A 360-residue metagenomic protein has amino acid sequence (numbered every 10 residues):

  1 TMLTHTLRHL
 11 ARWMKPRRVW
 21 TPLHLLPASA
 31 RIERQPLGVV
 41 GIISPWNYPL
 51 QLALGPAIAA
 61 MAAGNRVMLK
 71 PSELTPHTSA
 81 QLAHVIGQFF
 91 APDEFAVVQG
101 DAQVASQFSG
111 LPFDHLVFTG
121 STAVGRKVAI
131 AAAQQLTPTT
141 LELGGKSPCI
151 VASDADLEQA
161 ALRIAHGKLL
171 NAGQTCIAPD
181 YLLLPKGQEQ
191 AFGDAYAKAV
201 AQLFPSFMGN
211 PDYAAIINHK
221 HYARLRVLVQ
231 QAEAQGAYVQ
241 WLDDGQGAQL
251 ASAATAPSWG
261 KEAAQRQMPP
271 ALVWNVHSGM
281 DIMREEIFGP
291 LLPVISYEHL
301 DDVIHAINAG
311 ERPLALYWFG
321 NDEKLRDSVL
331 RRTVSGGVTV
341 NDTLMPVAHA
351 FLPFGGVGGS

Functional and structural regions predicted by a protein language model:
T1-R31: N-terminal Rossmann-like NAD(P)+-binding subdomain of aldehyde/semialdehyde dehydrogenases
L3, G64, F95, L116 (+6 more regions): Residue-level signal for inorganic ion chemistry
V19-Q159, Y297: Rossmann-like NAD(P) dinucleotide-binding subdomain of oxidoreductase/dehydrogenase enzymes
A60, A132, Y196, A232 (+2 more regions): A generic structural signal for well-ordered alpha-helical segments
F90, A123-H277, L300-D301, V340: ALDH superfamily catalytic-core signature
S109-G110, L143-G145, T175-I177, N210 (+2 more regions): Short glycine-enriched loop/turn motifs at secondary-structure junctions
I150, A256-S360: Conserved C-terminal structural/oligomerization subdomain of aldehyde/semialdehyde dehydrogenase
